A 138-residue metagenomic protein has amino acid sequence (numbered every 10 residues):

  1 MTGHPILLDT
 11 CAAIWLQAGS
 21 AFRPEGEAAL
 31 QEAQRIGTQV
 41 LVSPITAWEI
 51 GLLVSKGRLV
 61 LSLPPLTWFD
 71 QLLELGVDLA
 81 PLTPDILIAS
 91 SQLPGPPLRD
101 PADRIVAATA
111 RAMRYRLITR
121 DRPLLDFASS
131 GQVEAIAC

Functional and structural regions predicted by a protein language model:
M1-V42, K56-D70, I136: Short, well-structured N-terminal submotif of metal-dependent ribonuclease cores
A12, T46-A47, I86, V106 (+1 more regions): Alpha-helix capping/helix-boundary segments
I36-V40, L75-D78, A112-R116: Short active-site oxyanion
S43, L82, A102, R120: Replace "coordinates the UDP/GDP/TDP-sugar" with "coordinates nucleotide-activated sugar donors
P44, W68-P96: Acidic catalytic patch
P96-A102: Donor nucleotide-sugar recognition loop
A107-C138: Acidic, PIN/NYN-like endoribonuclease modules and their adjacent C-terminal/linker elements
